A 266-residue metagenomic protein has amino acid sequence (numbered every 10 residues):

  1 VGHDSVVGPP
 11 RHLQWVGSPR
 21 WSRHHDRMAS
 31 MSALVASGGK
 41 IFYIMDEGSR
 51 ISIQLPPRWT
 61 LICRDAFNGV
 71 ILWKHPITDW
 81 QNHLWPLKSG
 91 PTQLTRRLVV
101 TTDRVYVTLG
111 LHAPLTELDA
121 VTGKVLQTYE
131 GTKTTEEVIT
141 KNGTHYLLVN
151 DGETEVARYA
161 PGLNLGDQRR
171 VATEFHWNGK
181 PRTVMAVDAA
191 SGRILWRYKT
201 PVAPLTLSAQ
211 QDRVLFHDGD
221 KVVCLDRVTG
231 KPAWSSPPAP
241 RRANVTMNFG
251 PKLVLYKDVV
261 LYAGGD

Functional and structural regions predicted by a protein language model:
V1-P19, V171-M185: Blade/loop signatures of beta-propeller domains
S5-R23, L72-P91, P237-V245: Surface-exposed loop and turn segments in beta-propeller and other repeat-based domains that flank or scaffold
P10-M31, E47-R50, R193: Asp/Glu-centered strand-loop micro-motifs enriched in Gly/Pro and often flanked by an aromatic residue
Q14, D79, E117-V121, V187-L195: Short, basic/low-complexity N-terminal boundary segments at the transition from targeting/disordered tails
D26-L61, P86-L115, Y129-M185, Y198-V223 (+3 more regions): Repeat-blade elements of multi-bladed beta-propeller folds
A66, H75-P76, V107: Outer-membrane beta-barrel channel domains
A66-N68, D119-T122, D188-S191, D226-T229: Short loop/turn segments that connect beta-strands within beta-propeller blades
L72-W73, K124-L126, L195, A233-W234: A structural motif specific to WD40 beta-propellers
